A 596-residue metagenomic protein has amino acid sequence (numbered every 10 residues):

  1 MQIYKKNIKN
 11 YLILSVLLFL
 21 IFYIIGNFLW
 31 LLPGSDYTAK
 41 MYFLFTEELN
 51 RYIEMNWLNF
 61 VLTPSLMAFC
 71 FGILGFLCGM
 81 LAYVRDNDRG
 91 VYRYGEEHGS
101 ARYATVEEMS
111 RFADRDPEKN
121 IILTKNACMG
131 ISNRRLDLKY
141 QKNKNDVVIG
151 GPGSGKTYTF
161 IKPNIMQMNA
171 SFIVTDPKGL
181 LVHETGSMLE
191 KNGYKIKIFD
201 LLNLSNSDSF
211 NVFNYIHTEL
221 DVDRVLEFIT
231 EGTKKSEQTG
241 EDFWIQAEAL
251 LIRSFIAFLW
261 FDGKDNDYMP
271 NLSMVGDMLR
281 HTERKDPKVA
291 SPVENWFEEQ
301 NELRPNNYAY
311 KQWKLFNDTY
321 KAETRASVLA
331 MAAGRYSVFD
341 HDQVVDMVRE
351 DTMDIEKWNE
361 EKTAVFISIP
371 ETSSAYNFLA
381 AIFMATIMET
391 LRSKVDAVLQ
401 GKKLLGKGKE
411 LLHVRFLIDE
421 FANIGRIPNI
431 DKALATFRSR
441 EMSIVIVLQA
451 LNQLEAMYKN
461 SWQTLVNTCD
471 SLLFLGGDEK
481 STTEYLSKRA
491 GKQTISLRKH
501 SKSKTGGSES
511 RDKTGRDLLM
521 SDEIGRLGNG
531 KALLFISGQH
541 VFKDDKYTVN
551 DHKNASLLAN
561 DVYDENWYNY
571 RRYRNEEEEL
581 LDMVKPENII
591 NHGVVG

Functional and structural regions predicted by a protein language model:
M1-S154, Y158-T159, K502-K504, V594-G596: Basic- and hydrophobic-enriched, low-structure N-terminal and domain-boundary segments that flank ATP-binding catalytic
W57-L58, A68-N120, E219-T230, M274-K285 (+4 more regions): Short alpha-helical interface patches
R102, C128, S132, K144-N145 (+7 more regions): General secondary-structure edge motif
A104-F112, K125-L138, Y158-T159, T324-A330 (+4 more regions): A broad, low-specificity signal for short, low-complexity segments enriched in glycine/proline and polar/charged
K142-M442, M457, L519-K546, K553 (+1 more regions): P-loop NTPase motor domains
L434-T436, R440-L533: Conserved ATP-driven motor cores of ASCE-family P-loop NTPases powering translocation/secretion/packaging/pilus
